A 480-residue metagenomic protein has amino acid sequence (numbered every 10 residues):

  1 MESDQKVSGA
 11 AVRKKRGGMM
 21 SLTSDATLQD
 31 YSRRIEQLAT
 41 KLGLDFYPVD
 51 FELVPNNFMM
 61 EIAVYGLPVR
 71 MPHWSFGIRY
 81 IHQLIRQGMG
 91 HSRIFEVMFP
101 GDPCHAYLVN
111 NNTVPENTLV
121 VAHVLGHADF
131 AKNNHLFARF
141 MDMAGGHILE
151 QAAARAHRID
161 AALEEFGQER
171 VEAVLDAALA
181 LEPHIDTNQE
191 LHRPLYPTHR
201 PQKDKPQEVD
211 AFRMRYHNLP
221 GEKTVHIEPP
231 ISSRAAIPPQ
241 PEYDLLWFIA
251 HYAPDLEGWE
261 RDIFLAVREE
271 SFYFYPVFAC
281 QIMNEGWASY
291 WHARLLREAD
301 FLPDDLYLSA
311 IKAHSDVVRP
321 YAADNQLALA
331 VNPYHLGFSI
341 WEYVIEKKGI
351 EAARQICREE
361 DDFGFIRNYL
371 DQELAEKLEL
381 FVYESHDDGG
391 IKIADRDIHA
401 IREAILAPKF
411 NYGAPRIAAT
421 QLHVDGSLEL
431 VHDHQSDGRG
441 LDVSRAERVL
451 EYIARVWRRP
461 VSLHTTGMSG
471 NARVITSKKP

Functional and structural regions predicted by a protein language model:
V12-G18, A26-C104, L219-L256, L463 (+1 more regions): Auxiliary, metal-adjacent structural segments of Zn-dependent hydrolase domains
S21-S24, N111, A144-Q151, I231 (+2 more regions): Fold-level signature of zinc-dependent metallopeptidase catalytic domains
C104-L119, V277: Short pre-active-site segment immediately N-terminal to the catalytic Zn-binding motif
N111, P115, A131, D304-P480: Non-catalytic terminal regions of proteins
T118-K132, E285-S289, A293: Active-site recognition of the HExxH zinc-binding catalytic motif
A131-R193, H199, S289-P303, S315-N325: Post-HExxH zinc-binding segment in Zn-dependent metallohydrolases
Y196-K205, V209-Y216: Glycine- and hydrophobic-rich flexible loops that cap the catalytic core of alpha/beta enzyme folds
S233-N325, L329, P333: Long, internal scaffold/assembly segments composed of regular secondary structure
